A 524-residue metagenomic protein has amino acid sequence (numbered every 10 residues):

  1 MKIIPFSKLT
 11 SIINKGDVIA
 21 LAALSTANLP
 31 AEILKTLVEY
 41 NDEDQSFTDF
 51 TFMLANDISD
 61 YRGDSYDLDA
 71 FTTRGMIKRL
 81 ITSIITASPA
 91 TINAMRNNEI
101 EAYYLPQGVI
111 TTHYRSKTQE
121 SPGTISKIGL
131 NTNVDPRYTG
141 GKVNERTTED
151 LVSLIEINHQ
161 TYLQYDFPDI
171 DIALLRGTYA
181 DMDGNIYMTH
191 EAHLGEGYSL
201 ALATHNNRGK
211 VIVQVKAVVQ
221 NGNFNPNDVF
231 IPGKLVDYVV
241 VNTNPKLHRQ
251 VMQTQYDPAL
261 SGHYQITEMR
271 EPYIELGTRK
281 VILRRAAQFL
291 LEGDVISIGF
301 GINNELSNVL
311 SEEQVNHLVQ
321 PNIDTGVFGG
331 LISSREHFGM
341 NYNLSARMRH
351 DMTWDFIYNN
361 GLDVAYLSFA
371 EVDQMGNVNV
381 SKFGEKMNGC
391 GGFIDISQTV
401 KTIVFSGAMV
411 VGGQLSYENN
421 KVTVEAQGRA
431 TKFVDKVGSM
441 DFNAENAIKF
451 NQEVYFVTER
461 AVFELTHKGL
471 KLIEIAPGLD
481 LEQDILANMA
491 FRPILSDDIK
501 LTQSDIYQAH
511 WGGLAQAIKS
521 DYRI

Functional and structural regions predicted by a protein language model:
K2-S11, S25-E43, M53-A70, M76-T267 (+1 more regions): Conserved phosphate- and dinucleotide-binding cores of soluble alpha/beta proteins, encompassing both enzyme active
A20-S25, L29, L54-N56, G299-I302 (+1 more regions): Glycine-rich beta-strand-to-loop/alpha-helix junction loops that act as flexible
N41-S46, E313-V315: Short helix-capping segments at alpha-helix termini
K127-I128, S297, E305-L344: Anionic-ligand anchoring segments at beta-strand to alpha-helix junctions in alpha/beta enzyme folds, i.e., glycine
H263-T278: Glycine-rich phosphate-binding "P-loop"
I282-N308: Active-site pocket-lining segments that scaffold enzyme catalytic pockets across diverse folds
G512-I524: Long, compositionally biased
